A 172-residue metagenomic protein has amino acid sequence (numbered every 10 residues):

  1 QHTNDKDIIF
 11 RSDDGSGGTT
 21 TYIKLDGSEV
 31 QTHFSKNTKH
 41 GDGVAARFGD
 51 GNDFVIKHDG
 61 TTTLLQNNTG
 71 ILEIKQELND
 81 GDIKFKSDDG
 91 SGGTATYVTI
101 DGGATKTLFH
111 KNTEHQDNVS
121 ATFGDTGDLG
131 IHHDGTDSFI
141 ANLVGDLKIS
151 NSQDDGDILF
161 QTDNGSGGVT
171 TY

Functional and structural regions predicted by a protein language model:
Q1-Y172: Beta-strand-rich receptor-binding modules of extracellular spikes/adhesins
